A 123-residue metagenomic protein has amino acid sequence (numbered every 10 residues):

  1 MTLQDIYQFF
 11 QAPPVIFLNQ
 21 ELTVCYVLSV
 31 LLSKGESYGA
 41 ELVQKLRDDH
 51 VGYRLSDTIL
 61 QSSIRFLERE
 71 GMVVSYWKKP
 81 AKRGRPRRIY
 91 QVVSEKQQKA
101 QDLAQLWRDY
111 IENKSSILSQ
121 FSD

Functional and structural regions predicted by a protein language model:
M1-T23, R85-R87, L103-W107: Intrinsically disordered, low-complexity serine/threonine- and proline-rich regulatory segments
V15-I59: N-terminal helix-turn-helix DNA-binding core of bacterial DNA-binding proteins
L28, I89-Q91: Short aromatic/hydrophobic contact patches that present stacked aromatics for nucleic-acid/ligand binding
I59-L60, S75: Short structured motifs
Q61-R65: Short, hydrophobic-biased segments on the C-terminal half of alpha helices that form "recognition helices"
E68-P86: Beta-hairpin "wing" of winged helix-turn-helix
V92-K96: Accessory beta->alpha helical hairpin/"wing" motif in late/C-terminal subdomains of nucleic-acid enzymes
Q97-D123: Amphipathic alpha-helical dimerization/coiled-coil segments that flank or bridge DNA-binding/regulatory modules
